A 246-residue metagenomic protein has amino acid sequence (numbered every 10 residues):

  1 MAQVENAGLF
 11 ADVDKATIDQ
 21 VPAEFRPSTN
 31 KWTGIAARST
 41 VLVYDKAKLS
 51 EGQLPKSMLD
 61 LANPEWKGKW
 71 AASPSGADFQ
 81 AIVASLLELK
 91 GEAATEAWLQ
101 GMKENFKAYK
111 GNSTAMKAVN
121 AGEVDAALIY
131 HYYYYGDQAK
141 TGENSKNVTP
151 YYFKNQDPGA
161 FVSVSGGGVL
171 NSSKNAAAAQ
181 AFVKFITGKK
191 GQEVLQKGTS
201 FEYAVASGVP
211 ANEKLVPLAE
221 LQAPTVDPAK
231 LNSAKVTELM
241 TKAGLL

Functional and structural regions predicted by a protein language model:
M1-Q3, A126-N147: A ligand-binding cleft/hinge motif common to bilobed small-molecule-binding domains
M1-V124, P158: Extracytoplasmic ligand-binding site segments that recognize negatively charged/polar headgroups
R38, L99-M102, A108-Y109, N144-N171: Periplasmic-binding protein-like
V43-K48, L87, V162-N175, V194: A bilobed periplasmic-binding-protein/Venus flytrap-type ligand-binding module shared by bacterial periplasmic
W66-K69, G122-D125, S145-V148, A176-A179: Loop/turn elements at helix/coil->beta-strand transitions in domains of secreted/extracellular proteins
W66-P74, F185-V209: Periplasmic-binding protein-like
E92-A93, S200-L246: An extracytoplasmic/periplasmic, membrane-proximal ligand-sensing/linker region
A94-W98, Y130, V164-S165, K174-I186 (+1 more regions): Short amphipathic alpha-helical coupling segments at ligand-binding clamshell hinges and other catalytic/signaling
